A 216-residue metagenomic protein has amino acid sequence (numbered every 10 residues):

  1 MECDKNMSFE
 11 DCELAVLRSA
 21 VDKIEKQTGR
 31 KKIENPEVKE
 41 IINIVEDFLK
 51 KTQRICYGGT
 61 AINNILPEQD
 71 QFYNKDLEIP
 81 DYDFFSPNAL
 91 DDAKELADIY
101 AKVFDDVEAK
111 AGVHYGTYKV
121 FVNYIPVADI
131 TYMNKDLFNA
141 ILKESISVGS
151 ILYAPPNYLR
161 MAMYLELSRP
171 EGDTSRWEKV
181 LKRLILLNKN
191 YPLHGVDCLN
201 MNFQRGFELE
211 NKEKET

Functional and structural regions predicted by a protein language model:
M1-E40, C198, F207, K214-E215: N-terminal regions immediately upstream of nucleotidyltransferase
A20-K23, I99, V103, R183: Charge-rich, solvent-exposed alpha-helical interaction surfaces
K31, N35-K39, S86, L90 (+1 more regions): Generic detection of long, well-ordered alpha-helical segments
V38-N88: Active-site nucleotide-donor binding segment shared across nucleotidyl transfer reactions
L49, I130-T216: Active-site and adjacent loop segments of nucleotide-processing enzymes that use two-metal-ion phosphate chemistry
Q69, A97-D98: Short amphipathic alpha-helical segments
L90-A97: Short, conserved charged micro-motifs
D98-N139: Conserved catalytic core of two-metal-ion nucleotidyltransferases
